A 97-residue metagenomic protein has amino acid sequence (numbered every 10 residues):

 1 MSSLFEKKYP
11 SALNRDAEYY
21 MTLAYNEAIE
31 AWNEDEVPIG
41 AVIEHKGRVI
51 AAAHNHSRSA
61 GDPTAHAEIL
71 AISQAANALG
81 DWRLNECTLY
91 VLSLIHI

Functional and structural regions predicted by a protein language model:
M1-N14: Enzymes that bind and transform nitrogen-containing heteroaromatic metabolites
L13-E34: Short, basic/aromatic recognition patches
I39-E44: Short beta-strand scaffold segments in enzyme catalytic cores
H45-K46, S73: A cytosolic small-molecule/anion-sensing beta-strand core signal
H56-L70: A short, polar/charged loop-to-alpha-helix boundary motif
D81-S93: Immediate flanking context of iron-sulfur cluster ligation sites
I95-I97: Conserved small/polar residues in nucleotide/adenosyl-binding loops
